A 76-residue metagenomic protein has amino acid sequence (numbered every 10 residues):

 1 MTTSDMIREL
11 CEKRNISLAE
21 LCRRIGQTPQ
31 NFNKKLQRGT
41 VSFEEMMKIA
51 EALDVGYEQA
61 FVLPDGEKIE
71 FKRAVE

Functional and structural regions predicted by a protein language model:
M1-R14, E20: A short, Lys/Arg-rich alpha-helix, primarily the initiator
I7, L18, P29, F43-M46: Helix-turn-helix DNA-binding elements, focusing on the entry/boundary residues of the two helices that contact DNA
E12, R23, E51: Alpha-helical residues within the helix-turn-helix
N15-N33: Short alpha-helical DNA-recognition segment
T28, G39-T40, E67: The DNA-recognition helices of helix-turn-helix-type DNA-binding domains
E44-Q59: DNA major-groove recognition helix of helix-turn-helix/homeodomain DNA-binding modules
A60-E76: Short, charged recognition helix plus adjacent turn of helix-turn-helix-like nucleic-acid-binding domains
